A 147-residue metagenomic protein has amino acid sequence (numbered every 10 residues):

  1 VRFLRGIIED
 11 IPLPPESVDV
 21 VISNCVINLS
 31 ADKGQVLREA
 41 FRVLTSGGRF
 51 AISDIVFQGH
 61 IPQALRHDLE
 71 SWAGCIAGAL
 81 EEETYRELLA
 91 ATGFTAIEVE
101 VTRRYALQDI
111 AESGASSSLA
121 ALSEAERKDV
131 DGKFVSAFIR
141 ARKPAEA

Functional and structural regions predicted by a protein language model:
V1-D10: Conserved SAM-binding strand-loop segment of SAM-dependent methyltransferases
E9-V20: A short acidic, Gly/Pro-enriched loop at the edge of an enzyme's catalytic core that lines a small-molecule cofactor
D19-D32: A short SAM/SAH-binding and catalytic strip from SAM-dependent methyltransferases
C25, E39-F41, L89: Class I S-adenosylmethionine-dependent transferase superfamily signal
I27, I55-H60, V101-L107: Short "lid" loop at the C-terminus of a central beta-strand within the Rossmann-like core of SAM-dependent
G34-R49: A short glycine-rich, Lys/Arg-flanked "PGG" loop and its adjoining helix->strand segment in the class I
V56-I76, E87: Short, glycine-/aromatic-enriched active-site segment of Class I SAM-dependent methyltransferases
L88-A147: C-terminal lobe and adjacent flexible extensions of AdoMet/dcAdoMet transferase-like proteins
